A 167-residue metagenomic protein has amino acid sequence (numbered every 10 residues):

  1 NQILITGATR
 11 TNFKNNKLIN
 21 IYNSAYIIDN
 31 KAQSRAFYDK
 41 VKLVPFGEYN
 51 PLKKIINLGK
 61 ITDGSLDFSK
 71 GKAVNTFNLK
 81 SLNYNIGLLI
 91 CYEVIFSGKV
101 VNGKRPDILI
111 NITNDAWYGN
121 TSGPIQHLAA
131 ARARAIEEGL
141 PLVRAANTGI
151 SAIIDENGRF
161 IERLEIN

Functional and structural regions predicted by a protein language model:
N1-N167: Enzyme catalytic cores with a strong preference for nitrogen-chemistry domains
